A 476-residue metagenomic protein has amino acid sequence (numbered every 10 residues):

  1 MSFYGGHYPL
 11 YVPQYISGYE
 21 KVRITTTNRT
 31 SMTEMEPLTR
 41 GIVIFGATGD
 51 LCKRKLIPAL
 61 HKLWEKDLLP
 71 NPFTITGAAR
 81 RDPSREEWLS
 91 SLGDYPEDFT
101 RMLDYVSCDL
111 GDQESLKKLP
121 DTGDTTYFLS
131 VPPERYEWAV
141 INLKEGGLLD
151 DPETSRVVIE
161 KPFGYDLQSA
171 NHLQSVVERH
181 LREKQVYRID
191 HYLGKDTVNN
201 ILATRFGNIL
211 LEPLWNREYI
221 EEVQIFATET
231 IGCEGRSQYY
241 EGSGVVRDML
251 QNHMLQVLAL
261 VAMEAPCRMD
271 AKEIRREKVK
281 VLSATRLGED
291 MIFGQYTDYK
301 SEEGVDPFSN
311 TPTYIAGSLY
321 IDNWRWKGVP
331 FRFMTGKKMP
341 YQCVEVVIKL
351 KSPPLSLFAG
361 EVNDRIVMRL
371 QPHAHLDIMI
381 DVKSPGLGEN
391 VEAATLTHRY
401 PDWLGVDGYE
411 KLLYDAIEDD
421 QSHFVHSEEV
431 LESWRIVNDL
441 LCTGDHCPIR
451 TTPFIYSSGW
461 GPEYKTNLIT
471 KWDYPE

Functional and structural regions predicted by a protein language model:
Y4-Y15, Y19: Low-complexity, intrinsically disordered or signal/transmembrane-proximal segments
Y11-V12, I24, C52-K55: Residues at secondary-structure transition points
Y15-T33: Short, Lys/Arg-enriched N-terminal segments with co-localized hydrophobic residues within the first ~10-30 amino acids
N28-V158, F163-E476: Secretory/organelle targeting and membrane-embedding segments
